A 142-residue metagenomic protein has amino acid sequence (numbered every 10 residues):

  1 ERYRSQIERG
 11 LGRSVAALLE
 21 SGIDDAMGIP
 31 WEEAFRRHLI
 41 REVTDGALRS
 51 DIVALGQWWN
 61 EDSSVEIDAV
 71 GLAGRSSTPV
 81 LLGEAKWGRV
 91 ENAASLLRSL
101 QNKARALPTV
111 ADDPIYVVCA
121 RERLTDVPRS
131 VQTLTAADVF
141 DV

Functional and structural regions predicted by a protein language model:
E1-V142: A cross-kingdom feature that marks ATP-driven nucleic-acid transaction machinery
